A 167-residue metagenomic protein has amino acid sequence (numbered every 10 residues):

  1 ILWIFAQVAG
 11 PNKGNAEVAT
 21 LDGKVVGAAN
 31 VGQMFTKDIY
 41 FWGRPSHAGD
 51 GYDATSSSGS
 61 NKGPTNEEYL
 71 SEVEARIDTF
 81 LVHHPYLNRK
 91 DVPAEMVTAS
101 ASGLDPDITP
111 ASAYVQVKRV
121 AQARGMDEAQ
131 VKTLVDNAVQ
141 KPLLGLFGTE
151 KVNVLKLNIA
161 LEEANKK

Functional and structural regions predicted by a protein language model:
W3-A123, V139-P142: Flexible, solvent-exposed loop/hinge segments and secondary-structure transition points
V115-K167: Extracytoplasmic/periplasmic C-terminal soluble domains
